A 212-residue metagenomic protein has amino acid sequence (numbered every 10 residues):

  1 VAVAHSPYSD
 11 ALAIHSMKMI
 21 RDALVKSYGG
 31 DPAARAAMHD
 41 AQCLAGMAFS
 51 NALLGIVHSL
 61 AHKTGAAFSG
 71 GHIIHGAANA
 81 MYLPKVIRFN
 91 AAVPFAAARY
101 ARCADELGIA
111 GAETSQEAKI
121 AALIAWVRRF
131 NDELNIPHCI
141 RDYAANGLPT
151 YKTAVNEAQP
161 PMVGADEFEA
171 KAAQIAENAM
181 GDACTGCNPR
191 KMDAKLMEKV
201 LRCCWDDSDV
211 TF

Functional and structural regions predicted by a protein language model:
V1-A52: Carboxylate- and glycine-rich phosphate/diphosphate-binding segment that chelates Mg2+/Mn2+
V1-Y8, A98-R102, E106, L134: A glycine/threonine-rich phosphate-anchoring loop and its flanking beta-alpha core in nucleotide/phosphate-binding
P7-K18, L54, A77, P94-A97 (+2 more regions): Alpha-helix N-cap/helix-start motif at coil-to-helix transitions, marked by capping-box chemistry
H15-D22, D40-C43, H62, A125 (+2 more regions): Generic structural signal for well-ordered, non-membrane alpha-helices
S16-A23, Q42-G46, L60, T64 (+2 more regions): Buried hydrophobic packing segments
D31-F49, V57-F68, A173-M180: Short, hydrophobic/aliphatic alpha-helical segments
A52-R128: C-terminal catalytic subdomain
A104-F212: C-terminal charged capping/lid subdomain of soluble metabolic enzymes
